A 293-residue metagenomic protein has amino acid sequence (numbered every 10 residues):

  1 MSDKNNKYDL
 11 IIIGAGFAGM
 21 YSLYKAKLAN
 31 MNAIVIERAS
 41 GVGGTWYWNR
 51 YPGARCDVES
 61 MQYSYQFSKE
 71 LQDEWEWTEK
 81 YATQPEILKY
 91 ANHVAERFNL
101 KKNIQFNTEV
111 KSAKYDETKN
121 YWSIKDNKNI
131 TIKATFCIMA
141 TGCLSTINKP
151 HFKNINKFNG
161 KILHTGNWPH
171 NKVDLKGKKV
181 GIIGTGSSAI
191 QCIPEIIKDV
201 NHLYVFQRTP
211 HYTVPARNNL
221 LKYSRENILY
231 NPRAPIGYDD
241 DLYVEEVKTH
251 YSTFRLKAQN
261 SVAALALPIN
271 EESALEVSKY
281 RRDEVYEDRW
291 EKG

Functional and structural regions predicted by a protein language model:
S2-L10, A15, L23-I155, N171-K172 (+2 more regions): N-terminal FAD-binding dinucleotide-binding subdomain shared by FAD-dependent oxidases/monooxygenases
G19-M20, A189: N-terminal Rossmann-fold NAD(P) dinucleotide-binding loop
A26, C192-I196: Aromatic pocket-lining residues of Rossmann-like dinucleotide-binding sites
I104-Q105, G160-L163: Conserved beta-strand scaffold positions in the cores of enzyme catalytic domains, especially in NTP/NDP-utilizing
I130, I162, P169, V173-L175 (+1 more regions): A conserved hydrophobic secondary-structure block that centers on an alpha-helix together with its immediately flanking
N159-G160, A189: Amphipathic alpha-helical segments in well-structured domains
